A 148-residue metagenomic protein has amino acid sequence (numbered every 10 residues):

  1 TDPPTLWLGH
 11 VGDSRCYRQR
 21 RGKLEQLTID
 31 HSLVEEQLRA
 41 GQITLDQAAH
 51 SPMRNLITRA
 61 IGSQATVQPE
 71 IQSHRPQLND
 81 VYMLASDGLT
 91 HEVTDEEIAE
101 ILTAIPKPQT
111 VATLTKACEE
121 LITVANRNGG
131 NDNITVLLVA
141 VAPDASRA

Functional and structural regions predicted by a protein language model:
T1-Q19, Q26: Conserved catalytic micro-motifs used in adenylation/nucleotidyl-transfer and phosphoryl/amide- and methyl-transfer
P4-T5, R20-R21, R39, T94-E97 (+1 more regions): Short acidic, glycine/serine/threonine-rich loops at helix termini
T5-L6, V34, D80, N126: A generic hydrophobic-helix recognition signal that picks specific residues within alpha-helical hydrophobic
V11, R21, D30, S86 (+1 more regions): ATP/adenylate-binding site constellation spanning eukaryotic-like Ser/Thr protein kinases, ABC-transporter
S14-C16, L24-E25, L33, T90: Short, surface-exposed beta-strand-loop junctions and turns on beta-sheet-rich folds
I29-L78, R147: Conserved, helical-rich catalytic subdomain that frames metal- and/or nucleotide-binding sites in enzyme alpha/beta
R59-A85, L89-A148: C-terminal catalytic subdomain
